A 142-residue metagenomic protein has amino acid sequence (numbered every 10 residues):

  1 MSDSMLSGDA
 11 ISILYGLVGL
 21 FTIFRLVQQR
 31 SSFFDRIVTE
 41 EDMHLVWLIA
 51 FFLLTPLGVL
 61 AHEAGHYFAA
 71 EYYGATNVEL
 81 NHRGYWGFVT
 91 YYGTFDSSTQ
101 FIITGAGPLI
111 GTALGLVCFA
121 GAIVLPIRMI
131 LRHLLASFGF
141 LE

Functional and structural regions predicted by a protein language model:
M1-E142: Hydrophobic transmembrane alpha-helices and their immediate loop junctions in multi-pass integral membrane proteins
